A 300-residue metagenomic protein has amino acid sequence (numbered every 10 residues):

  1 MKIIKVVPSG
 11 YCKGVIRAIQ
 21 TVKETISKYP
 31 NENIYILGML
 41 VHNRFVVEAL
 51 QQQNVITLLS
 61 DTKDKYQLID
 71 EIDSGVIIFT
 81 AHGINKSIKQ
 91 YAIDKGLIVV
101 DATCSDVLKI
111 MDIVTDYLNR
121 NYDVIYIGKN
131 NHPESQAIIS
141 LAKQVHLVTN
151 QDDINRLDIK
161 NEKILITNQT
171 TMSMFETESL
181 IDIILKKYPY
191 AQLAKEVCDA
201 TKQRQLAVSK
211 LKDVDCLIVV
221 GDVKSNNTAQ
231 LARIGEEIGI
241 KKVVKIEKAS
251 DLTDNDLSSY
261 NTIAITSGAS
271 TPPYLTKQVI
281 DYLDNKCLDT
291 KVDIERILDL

Functional and structural regions predicted by a protein language model:
M1-L300: The feature marks the mature, well-folded catalytic cores of soluble enzymes
